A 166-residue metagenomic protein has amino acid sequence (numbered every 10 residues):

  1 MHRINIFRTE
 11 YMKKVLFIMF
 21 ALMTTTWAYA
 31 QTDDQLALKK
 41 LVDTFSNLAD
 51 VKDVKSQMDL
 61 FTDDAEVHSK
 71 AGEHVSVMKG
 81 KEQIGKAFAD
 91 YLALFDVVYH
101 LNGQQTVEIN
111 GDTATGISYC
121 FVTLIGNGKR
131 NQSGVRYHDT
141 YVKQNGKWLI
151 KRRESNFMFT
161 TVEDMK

Functional and structural regions predicted by a protein language model:
M1-V15, V135: Positively charged n-region of N-terminal signal peptides that target proteins for export
V15-T24: Sec-dependent N-terminal signal peptides
W27-D63: Short, low-complexity N-terminal intrinsically disordered segments enriched in polar/charged residues
V54-Y119: A solvent-exposed, acidic/Ser-Thr-rich amphipathic alpha-helical stretch
F61-T62, C120-V122, E154-F157: Short beta-strand segments enriched in hydrophobic/aromatic residues within well-folded beta-rich domains
L94-F95, V122-R130: Short, cysteine-centered beta-strand-loop-beta hairpins and adjacent loop/turn segments enriched in charged/polar
N102-V107, V122, R136-V142: Hydrophobic/aromatic beta-strand elements that line small-molecule binding cavities or substrate pockets in beta-rich
T115, G134-D164: Short beta-strand edge/turn micro-motifs at domain boundaries
